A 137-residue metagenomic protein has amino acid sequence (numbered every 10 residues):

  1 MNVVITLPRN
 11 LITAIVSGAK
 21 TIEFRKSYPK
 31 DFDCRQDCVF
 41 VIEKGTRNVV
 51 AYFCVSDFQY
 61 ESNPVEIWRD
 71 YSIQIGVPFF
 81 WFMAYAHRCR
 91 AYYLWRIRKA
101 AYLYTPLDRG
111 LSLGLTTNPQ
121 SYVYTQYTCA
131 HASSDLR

Functional and structural regions predicted by a protein language model:
M1-R137: Structured alpha/beta reader/binder surfaces that contact nucleic acids or chromatin modification marks
